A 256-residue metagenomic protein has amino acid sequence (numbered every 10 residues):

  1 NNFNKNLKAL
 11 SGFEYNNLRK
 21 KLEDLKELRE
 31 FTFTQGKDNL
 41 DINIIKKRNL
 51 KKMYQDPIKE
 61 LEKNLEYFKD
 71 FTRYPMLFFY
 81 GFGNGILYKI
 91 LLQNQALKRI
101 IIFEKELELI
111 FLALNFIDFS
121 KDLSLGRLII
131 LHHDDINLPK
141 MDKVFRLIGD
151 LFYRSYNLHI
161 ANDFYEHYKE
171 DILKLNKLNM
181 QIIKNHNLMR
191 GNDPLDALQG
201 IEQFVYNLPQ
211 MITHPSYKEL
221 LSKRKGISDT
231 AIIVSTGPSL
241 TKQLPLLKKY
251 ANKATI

Functional and structural regions predicted by a protein language model:
N1-A231, P238-K253: N-terminal donor/sugar-recognition subdomains of glycan-related enzymes, prototypically the membrane-proximal stem
